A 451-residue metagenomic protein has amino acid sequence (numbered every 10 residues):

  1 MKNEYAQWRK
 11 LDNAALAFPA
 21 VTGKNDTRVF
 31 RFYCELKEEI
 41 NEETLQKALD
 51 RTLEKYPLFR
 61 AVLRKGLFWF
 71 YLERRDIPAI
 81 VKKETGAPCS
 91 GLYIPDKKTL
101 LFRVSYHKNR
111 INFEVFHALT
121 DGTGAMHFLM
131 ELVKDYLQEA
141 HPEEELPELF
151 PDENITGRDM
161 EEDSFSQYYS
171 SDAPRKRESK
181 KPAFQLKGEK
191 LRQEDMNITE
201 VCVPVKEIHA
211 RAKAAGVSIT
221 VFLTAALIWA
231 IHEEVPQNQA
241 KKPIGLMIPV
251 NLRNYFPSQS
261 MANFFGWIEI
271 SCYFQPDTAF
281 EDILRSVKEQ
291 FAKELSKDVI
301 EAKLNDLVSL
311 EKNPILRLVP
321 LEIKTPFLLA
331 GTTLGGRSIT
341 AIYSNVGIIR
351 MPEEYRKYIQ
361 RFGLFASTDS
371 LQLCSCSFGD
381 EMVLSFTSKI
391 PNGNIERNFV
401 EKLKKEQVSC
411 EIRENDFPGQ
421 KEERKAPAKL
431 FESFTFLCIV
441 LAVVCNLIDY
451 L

Functional and structural regions predicted by a protein language model:
M1-W69, I77-R103, E233-E423, V440 (+2 more regions): Acyl-thioester-dependent acyl-group transfer interface
K2-N13, R110, L119-H127, E131-A210 (+1 more regions): Non-catalytic, low-complexity flexible loops and terminal extensions
K37-Y56, E114-M130, I198-P236, L384-F386 (+1 more regions): Acyl activation and transfer enzymes in specialized metabolism, enriched for ANL adenylate-forming modules
L63-E73, L101, Y106-R110, E143-P151: Short, glycine/charge-rich beta-strand/loop segments that flank catalytic centers and engage negatively charged groups
K108-A118, E269-S271: Short acidic, glycine/Ser/Thr-rich loop/turn "cap" segments at secondary-structure junctions
I111, I219-T220, K241-I244: Alpha-helical scaffolds flanking conserved acidic
L132, Y136-A140, I231, F291 (+1 more regions): Short, well-ordered alpha-helical segments in soluble proteins
R424-F436: N-terminal amphipathic/hydrophobic targeting modules at extreme N-termini, encompassing cleavable Sec/SRP-type signal
